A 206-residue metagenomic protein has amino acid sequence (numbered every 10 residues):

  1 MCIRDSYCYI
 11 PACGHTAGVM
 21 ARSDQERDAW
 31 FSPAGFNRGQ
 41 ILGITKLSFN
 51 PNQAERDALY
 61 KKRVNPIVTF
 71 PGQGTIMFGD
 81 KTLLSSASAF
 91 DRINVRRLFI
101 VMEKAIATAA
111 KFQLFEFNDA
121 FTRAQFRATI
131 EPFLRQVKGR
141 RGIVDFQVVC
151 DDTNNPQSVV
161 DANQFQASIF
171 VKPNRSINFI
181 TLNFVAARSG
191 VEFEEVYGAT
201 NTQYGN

Functional and structural regions predicted by a protein language model:
R4-N206: Structured, hydrophobic secondary-structure cores that serve as assembly/anchoring elements
